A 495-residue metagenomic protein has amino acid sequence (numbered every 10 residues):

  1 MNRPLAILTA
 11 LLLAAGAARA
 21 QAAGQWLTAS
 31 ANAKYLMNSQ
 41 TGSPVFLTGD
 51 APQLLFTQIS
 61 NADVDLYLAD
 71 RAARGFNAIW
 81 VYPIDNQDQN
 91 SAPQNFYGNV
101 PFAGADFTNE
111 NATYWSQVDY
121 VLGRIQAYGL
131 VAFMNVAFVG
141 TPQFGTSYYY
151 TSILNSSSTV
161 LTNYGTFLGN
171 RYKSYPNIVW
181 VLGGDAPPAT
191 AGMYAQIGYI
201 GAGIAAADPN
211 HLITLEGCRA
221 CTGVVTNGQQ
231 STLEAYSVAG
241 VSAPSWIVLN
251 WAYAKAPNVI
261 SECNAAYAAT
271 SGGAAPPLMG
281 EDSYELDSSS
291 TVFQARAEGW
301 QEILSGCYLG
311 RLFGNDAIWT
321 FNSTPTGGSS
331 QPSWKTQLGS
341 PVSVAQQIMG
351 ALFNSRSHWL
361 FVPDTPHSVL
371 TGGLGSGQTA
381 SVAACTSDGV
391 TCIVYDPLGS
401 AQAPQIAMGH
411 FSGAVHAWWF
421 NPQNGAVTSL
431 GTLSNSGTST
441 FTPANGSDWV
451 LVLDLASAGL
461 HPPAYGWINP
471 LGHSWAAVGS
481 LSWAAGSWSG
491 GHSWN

Functional and structural regions predicted by a protein language model:
M1-P4: Positively charged n-region of N-terminal signal peptides that target proteins for export
A6-G16: Bacterial N-terminal signal peptides
G16-A22: Sec/Tat signal peptide C-region and signal peptidase I cleavage site
Q21, S43, D287, T291 (+2 more regions): Aromatic- and carboxylate-lined catalytic core of secreted/periplasmic carbohydrate-active enzymes
G24, A29-L249, Y253-N258: Active-site mouth of glycoside hydrolases
A132, I178-W180, I213, P277-L278 (+3 more regions): Hydrophobic/aromatic residues located in beta-strands of well-ordered beta-sheets within soluble catalytic
S242-N322: Catalytic-core region of carbohydrate-active enzymes that cleave or remodel glycosidic bonds
A464-N495: Intrinsically disordered, compositionally biased repeat/linker segments
